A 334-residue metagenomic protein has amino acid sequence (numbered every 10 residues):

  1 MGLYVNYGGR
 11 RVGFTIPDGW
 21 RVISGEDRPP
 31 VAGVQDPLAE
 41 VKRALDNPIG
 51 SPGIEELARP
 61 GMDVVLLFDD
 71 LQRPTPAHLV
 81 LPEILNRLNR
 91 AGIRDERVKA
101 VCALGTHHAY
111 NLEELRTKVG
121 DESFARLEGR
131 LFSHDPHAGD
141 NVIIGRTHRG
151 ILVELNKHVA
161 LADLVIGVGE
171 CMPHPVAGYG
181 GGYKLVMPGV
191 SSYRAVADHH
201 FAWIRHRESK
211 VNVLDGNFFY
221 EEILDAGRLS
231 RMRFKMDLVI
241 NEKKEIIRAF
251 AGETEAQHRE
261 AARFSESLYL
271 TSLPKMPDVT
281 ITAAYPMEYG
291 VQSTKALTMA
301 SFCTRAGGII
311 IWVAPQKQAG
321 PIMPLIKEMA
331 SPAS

Functional and structural regions predicted by a protein language model:
M1-A44: N-terminal amphipathic/basic leader segments beginning at the initiator methionine
I49-V65, R90-E96, T271-D278, T304-R305: Glycine-rich phosphate/diphosphate-binding loops that line cofactor/substrate pockets in enzymes
D63-P74, K99-T106, T280-A283: Short glycine-rich or small-residue beta-strand-to-loop segments that form or flank ligand, phosphate, metal/Fe-S
P74-I93, T294-C303, I310-I311: Histidine-anchored nucleotide/phosphate-binding helix
D95-T106, D237, I309-P315: Short internal beta-strands
Y110-Y179: An acidic, phosphate/nucleotide-engaging active-site surface
S209-M287: Membrane-embedded hairpin module used as a gating/binding unit in multi-pass transport and secretion proteins
G290-S334: C-terminal catalytic subdomain
